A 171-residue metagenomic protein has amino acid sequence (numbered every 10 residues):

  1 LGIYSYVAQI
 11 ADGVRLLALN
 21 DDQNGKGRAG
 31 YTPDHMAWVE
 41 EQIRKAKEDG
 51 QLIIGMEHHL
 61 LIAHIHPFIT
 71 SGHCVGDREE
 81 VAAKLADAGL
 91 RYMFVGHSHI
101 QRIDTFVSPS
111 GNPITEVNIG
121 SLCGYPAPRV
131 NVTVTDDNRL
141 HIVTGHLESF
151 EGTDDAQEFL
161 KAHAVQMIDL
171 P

Functional and structural regions predicted by a protein language model:
L1-R44, S110, N131, L140: Extended active-site neighborhood of metal-dependent phosphoesterases/phosphodiesterases
G2, A8-D12, A46-E48, G55 (+3 more regions): Extracellular/periplasmic catalytic domains that process cell-envelope and extracellular macromolecules
G13-Q23, M56, I114-S121, V143-G145: Active-site-proximal beta-strand elements of phosphoester/diester hydrolases
D22-K26, H59-A63, S98-R102, S121-G124 (+1 more regions): Solvent-exposed loop/turn segments at secondary-structure junctions within structured extracellular/periplasmic domains
Q23, A29-M36, A46-Y92: Active-site-proximal segments of metal-dependent phosphoesterases and phosphodiesterases across multiple
E41, A83, A162, Q166: Charged/polar, solvent-exposed surface patches and flexible loops
T70-H146: Conserved beta-sheet core of the metallophosphoesterase superfamily
T135-P171: A short C-terminal boundary segment appended to hydrolase-like catalytic domains
